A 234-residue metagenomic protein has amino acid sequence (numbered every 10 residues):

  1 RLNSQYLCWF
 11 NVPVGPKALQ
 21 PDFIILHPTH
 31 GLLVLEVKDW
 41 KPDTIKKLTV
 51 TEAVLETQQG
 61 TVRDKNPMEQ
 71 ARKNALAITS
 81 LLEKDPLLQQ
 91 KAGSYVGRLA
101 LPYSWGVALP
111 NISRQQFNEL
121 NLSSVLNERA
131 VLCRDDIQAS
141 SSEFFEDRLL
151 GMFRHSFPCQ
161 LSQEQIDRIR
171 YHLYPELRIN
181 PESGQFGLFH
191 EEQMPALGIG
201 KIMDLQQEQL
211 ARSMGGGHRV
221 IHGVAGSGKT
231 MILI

Functional and structural regions predicted by a protein language model:
R1-Q20, L26-L32, K41-I234: The feature marks helicase ATPase cores and/or their adjacent C-terminal helical subdomains in SF1/SF2/AAA+ helicases
L35: Conserved beta3 VAIK motif of the Hanks protein kinase fold
